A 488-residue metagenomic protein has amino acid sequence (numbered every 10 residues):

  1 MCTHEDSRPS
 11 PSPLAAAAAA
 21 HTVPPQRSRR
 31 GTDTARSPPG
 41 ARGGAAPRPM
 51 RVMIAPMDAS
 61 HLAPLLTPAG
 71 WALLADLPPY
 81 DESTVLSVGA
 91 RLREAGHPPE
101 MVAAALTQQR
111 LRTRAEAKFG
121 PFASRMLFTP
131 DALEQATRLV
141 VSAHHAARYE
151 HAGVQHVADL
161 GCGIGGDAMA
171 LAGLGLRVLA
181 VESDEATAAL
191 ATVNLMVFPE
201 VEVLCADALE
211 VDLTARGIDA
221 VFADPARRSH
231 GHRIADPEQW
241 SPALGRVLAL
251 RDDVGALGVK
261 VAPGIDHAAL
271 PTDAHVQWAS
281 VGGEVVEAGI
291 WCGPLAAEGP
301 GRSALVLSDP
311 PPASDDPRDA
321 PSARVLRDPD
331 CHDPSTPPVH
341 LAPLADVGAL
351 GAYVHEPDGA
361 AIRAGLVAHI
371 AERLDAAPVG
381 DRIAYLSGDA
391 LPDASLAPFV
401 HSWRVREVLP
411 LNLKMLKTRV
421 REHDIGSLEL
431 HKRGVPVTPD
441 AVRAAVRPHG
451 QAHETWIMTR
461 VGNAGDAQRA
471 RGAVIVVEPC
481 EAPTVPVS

Functional and structural regions predicted by a protein language model:
C2-H4, P13, T22, Q26-S488: SAM-dependent transferase fold signal centered on methyltransferase-like domains, encompassing both Class I
A16: Extracytoplasmic catalytic/substrate-binding loops of multi-pass membrane glycan-assembly enzymes
